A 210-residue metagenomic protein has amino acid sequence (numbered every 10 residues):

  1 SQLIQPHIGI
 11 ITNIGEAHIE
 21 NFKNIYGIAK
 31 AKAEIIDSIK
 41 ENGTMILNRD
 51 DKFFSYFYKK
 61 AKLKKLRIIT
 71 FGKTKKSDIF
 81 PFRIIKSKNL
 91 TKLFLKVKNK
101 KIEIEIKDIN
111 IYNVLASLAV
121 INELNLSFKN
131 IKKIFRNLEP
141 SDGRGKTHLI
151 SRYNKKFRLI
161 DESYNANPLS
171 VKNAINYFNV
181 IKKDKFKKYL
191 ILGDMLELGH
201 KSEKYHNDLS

Functional and structural regions predicted by a protein language model:
Q5-R158, K183-F186: Acidic, Mg2+-coordinating active-site environments of NTP-dependent enzymes
S141, S163-S210: Active-site beta-alpha connecting loops in nucleotide-dependent enzymes
